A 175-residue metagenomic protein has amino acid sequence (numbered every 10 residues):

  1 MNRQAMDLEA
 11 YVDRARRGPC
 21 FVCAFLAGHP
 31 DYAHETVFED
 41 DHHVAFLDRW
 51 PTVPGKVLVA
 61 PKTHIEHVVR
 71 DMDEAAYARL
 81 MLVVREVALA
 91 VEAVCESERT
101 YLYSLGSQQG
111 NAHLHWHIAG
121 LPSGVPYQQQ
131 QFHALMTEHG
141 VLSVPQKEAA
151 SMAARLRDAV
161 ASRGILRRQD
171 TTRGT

Functional and structural regions predicted by a protein language model:
M1-T175: HIT superfamily nucleotide-processing domains
